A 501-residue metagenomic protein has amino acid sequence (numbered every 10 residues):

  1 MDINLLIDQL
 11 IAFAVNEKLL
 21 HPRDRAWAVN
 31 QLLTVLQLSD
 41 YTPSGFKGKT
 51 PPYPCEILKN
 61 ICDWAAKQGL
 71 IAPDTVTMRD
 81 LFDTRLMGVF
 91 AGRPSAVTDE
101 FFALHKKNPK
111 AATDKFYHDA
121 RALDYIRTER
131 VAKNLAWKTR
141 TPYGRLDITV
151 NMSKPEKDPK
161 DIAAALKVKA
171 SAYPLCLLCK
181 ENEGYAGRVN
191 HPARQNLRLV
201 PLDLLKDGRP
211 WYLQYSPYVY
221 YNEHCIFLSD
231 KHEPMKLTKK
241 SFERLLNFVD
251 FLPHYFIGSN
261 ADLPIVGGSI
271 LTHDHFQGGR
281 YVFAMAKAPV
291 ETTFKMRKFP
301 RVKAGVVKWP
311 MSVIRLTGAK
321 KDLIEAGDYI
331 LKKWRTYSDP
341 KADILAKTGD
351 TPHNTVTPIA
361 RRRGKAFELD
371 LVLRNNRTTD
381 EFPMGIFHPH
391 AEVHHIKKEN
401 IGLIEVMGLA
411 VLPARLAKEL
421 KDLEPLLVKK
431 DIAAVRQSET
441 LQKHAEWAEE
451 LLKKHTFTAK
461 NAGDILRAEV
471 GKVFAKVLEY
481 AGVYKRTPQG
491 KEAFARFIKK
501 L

Functional and structural regions predicted by a protein language model:
M1-P234, P310, I324-G327, K333-L409 (+1 more regions): Active-site microenvironments that recognize anionic phosphate/pyrophosphate groups
R198-L202, D230-I257: Helical scaffold of the NTase/Pol beta-like nucleotidyltransferase catalytic core
K240, V249-S269, G278-S338: Catalytic or ion-translocation cores adjacent to nucleophile or general acid/base/metal-coordination motifs in diverse
P264-T272, G349-T355: Beta-rich nucleic-acid/ligand-interaction surfaces
